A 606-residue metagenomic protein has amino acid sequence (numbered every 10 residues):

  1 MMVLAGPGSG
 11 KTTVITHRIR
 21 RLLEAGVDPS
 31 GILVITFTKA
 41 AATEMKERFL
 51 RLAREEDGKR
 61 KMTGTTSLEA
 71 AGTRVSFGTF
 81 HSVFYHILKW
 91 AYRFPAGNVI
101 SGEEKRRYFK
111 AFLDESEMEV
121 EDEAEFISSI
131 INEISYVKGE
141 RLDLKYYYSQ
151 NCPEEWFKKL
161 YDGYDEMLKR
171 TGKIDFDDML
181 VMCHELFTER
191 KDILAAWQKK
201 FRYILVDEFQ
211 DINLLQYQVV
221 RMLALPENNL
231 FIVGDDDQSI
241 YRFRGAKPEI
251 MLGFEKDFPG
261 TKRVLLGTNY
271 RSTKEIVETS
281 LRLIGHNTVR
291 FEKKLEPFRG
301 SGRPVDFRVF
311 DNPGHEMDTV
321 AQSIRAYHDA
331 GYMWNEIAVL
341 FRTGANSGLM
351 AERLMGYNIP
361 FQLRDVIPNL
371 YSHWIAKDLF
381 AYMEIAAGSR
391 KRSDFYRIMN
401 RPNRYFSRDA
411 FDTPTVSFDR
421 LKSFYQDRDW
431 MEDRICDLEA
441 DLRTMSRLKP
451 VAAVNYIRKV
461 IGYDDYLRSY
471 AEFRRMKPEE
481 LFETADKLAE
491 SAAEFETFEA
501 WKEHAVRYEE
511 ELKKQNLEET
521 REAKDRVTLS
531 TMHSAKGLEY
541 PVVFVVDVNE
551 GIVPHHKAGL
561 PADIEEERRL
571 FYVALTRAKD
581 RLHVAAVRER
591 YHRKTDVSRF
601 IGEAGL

Functional and structural regions predicted by a protein language model:
M1-L4, L33, A41, S76 (+3 more regions): Conserved helicase NTPase motor core
M1-P95, A195, E278-L281, T576: P-loop NTPase Walker
P7-I15, I19, P259-K262, G267-P360 (+1 more regions): Helicase P-loop NTPase motor core
G72, Y92-D178, F201, N269: ATP-hydrolysis module of ASCE/P-loop NTPase motor domains, specifically the Walker B Asp-Glu catalytic pair
S76-S82, D178, M182-C183, D525-M532: Conserved two-lobed SF2 helicase motor
S82-Y92, Q238-R242, R271, R364-A387: Short alpha-helix plus adjacent loop in nuclease-associated cores
R303, G356-I359, I367-P402: Conserved short internal alpha-helix adjacent to the catalytic or cofactor-binding core of large enzyme scaffolds
A351, A381-L606: Conserved helicase C-terminal RecA-like lobe
